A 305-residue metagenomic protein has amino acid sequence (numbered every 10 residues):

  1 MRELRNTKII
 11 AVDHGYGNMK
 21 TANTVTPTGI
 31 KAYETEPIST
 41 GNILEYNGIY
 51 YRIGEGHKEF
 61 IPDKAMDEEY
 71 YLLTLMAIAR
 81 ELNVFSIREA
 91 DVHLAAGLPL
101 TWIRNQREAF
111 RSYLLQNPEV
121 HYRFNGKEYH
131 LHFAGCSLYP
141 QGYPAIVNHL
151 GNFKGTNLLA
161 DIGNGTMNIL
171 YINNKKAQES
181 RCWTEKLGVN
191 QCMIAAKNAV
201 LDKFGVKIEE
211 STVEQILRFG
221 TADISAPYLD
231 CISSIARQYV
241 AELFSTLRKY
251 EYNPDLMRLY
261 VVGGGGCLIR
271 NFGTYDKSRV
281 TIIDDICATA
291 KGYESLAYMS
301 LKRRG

Functional and structural regions predicted by a protein language model:
M1-L159, K176-Q191, K203, S211-G305: Nucleotide/phosphate-binding catalytic cleft detector across ATP-hydrolyzing and phosphate-transferring enzymes
T21, I169-Y171: Conserved blade-register residue in beta-propeller folds
I162-N168: Ser/Thr-glycine-rich phosphate-binding loops at phosphate-binding pockets of nucleotides, nucleotide cofactors
